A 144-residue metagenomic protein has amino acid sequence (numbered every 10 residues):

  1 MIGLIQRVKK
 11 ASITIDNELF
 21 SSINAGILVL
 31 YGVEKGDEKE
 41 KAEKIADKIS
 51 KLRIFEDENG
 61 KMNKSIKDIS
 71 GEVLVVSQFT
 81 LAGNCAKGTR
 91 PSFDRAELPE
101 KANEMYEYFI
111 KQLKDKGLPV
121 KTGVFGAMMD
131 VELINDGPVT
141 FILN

Functional and structural regions predicted by a protein language model:
A11: RNA/tRNA-interacting regions in translation and RNA-turnover enzymes
L19-S70, T80-K111: Compact, glycine-rich, soluble single-domain proteins
E58-V73, K121-L133: Glycine/charge-rich, flexible interdomain linkers and switch-proximal surface loops that mediate coupling
N103-E132: Short, conserved loop-to-beta-strand elements that form functional interface hotspots
D130-L143: C-terminal edge-of-domain segments
